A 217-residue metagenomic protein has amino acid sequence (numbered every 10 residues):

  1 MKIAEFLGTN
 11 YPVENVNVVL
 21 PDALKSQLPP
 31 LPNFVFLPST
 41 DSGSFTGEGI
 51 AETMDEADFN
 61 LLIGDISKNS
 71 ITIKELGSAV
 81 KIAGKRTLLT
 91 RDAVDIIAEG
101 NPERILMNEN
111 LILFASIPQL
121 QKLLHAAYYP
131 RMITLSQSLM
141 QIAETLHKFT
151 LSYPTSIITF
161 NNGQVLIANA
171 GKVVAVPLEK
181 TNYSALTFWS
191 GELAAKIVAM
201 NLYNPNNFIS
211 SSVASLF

Functional and structural regions predicted by a protein language model:
M1-R86, D95-E109, I117, L124-F217: Small-residue (G/A/S/T)-rich helix-start motifs and N-terminal tracts that mark the onset
F114: Active-site segments of SGNH/GDSL-like serine hydrolases that catalyze O-acetyl group transfer/hydrolysis on lipids
